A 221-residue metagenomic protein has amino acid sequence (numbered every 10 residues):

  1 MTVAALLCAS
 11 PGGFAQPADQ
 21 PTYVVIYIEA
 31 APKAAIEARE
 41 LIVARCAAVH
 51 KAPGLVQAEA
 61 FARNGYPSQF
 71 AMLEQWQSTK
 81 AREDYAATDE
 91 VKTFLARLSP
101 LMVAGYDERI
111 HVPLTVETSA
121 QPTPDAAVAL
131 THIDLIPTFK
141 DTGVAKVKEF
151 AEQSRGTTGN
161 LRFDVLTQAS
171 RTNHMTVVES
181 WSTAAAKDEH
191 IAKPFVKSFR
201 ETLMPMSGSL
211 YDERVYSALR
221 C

Functional and structural regions predicted by a protein language model:
M1-T2: N-terminal export leaders
F14-T22, E59-S68, F94-V128, R162-H174 (+1 more regions): Glycine-rich beta-strand-turn "strand-cap" elements at beta-sheet edges
P17-A18, A47-Q57, Q75-R109, Q153-L161 (+1 more regions): An amphipathic, aromatic/His-enriched active-site/gating alpha helix that lines ligand/cofactor pockets
P21-E29, Q57-A86, D125-D134, D164-A192: Short, well-ordered beta-strand segments in beta-rich or mixed alpha/beta enzyme and ligand-binding folds
E29-E40, D134-G143: Short, surface-exposed ligand-recognition loops at beta-strand->loop->(often short) alpha-helix junctions that present
V43, D134, D141, K148 (+3 more regions): A beta-strand edge to alpha-helix "cap/lid" segment located at domain peripheries
T123-F163: Surface-exposed interaction/gating patches
